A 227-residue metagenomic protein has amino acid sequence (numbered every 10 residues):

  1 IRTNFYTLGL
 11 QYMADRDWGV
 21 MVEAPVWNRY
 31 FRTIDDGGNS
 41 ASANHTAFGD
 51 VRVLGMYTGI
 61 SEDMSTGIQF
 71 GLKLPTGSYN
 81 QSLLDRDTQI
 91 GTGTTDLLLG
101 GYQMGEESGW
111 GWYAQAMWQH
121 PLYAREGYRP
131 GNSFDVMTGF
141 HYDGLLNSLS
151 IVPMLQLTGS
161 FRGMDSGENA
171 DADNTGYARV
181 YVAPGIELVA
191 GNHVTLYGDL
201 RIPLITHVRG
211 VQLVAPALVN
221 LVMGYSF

Functional and structural regions predicted by a protein language model:
I1-A43, L221: N-terminal entry module detector
I1-F5, F48-R52, T94-L98, S133-D135 (+3 more regions): Transmembrane beta-barrel architecture of outer-membrane proteins
F5, W110-M117, M154-F161: A glycine-rich, aromatic-flanked flexible loop/lid motif
L8-Y12, V22, V53-Y57, F70 (+7 more regions): Residues on the lipid-exposed face of transmembrane beta-strands in outer-membrane beta-barrel proteins
D17-E23, W27-F31, K73-G77, Q119-Y123 (+2 more regions): Structural signature of outer-membrane beta-barrel domains
D17-V22, E62-T66, G109-W112, N147-I151 (+1 more regions): Repeated loop/turn-to-beta-strand initiation elements of outer-membrane beta-barrel proteins
N28-G131: Outer-membrane pore/translocation modules
Y128-F227: Outer membrane beta-barrel transmembrane domains
